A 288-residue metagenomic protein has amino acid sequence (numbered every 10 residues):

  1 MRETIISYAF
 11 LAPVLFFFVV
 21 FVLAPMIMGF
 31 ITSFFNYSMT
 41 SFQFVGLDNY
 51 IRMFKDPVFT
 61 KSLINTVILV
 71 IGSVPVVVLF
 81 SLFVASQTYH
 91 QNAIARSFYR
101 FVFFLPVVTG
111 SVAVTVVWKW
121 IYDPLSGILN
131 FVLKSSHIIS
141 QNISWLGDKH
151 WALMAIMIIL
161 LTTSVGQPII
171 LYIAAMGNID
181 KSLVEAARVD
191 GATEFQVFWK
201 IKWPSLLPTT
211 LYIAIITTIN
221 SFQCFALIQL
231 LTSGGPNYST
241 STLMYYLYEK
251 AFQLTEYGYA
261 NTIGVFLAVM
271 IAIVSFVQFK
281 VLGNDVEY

Functional and structural regions predicted by a protein language model:
E3-Y288: A structural signal for multi-pass alpha-helical bundles of membrane permease subunits that mediate small-molecule
